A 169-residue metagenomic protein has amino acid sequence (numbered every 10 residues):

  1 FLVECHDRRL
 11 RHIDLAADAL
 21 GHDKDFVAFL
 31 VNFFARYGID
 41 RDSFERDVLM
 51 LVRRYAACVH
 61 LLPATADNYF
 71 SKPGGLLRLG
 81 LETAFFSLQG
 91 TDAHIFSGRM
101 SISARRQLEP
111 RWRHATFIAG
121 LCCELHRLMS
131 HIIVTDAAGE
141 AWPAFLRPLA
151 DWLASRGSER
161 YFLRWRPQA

Functional and structural regions predicted by a protein language model:
F1-Y69: Non-catalytic interface/linker regions that flank or bridge core catalytic/transmembrane domains
R46-L49, L81, A115-A119: Non-catalytic, well-ordered alpha-helical scaffold segments
P63, S87-R99: Structural motif corresponding to the C-terminal cap of alpha-helices
T65-K72, S158-L163: Glycine- and acidic
F70-R78, L108-W112: Short, solvent-exposed segments of well-ordered alpha helices
T83-S87, R166-A169: An active-site-proximal "capping" alpha-helix that borders the catalytic cofactor pocket
I95-A169: Divalent metal-dependent catalytic cores for phosphoryl transfer on phosphate-bearing substrates
